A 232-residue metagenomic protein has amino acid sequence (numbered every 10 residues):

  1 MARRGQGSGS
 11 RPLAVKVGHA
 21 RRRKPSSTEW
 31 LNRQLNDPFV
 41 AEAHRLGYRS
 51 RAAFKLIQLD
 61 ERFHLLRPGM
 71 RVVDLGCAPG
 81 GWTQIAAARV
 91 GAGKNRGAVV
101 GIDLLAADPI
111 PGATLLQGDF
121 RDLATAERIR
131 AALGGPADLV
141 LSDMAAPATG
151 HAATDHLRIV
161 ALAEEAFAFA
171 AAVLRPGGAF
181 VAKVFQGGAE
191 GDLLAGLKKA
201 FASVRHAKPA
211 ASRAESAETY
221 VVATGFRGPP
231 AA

Functional and structural regions predicted by a protein language model:
A2-P68: Class I SAM-dependent methyltransferase Rossmann-like catalytic core, especially the SAM/SAH-binding loop
E61-R67, L133-G134, A172-V173: Glycine-rich helix-loop-beta junction characteristic of Rossmann-like nucleotide cofactor-binding loops
P68-A78: Conserved class I S-adenosyl-L-methionine
P79-G93: Conserved SAM-binding loop of SAM-dependent methyltransferases across substrates and taxa, primarily the Class I
G93-R96, L174-A179: Short glycine-dipeptide loop
R96, I102-T149: S-adenosyl-L-methionine
V160-P176: A short glycine-rich, Lys/Arg-flanked "PGG" loop and its adjoining helix->strand segment in the class I
Q186-A232: Class I S-adenosyl-L-methionine
